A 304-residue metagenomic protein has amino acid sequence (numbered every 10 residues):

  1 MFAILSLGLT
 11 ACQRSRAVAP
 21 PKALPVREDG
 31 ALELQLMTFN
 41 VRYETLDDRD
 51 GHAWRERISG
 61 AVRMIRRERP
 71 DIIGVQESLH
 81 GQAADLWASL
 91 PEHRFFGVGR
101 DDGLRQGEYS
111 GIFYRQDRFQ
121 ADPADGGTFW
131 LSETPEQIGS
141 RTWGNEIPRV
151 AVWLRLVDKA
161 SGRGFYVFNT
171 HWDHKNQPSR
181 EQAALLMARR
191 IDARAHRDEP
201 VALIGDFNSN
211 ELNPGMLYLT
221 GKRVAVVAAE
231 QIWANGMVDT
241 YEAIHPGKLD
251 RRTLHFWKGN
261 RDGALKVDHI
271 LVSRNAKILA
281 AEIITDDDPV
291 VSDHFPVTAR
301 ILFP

Functional and structural regions predicted by a protein language model:
I4, G8-S89, D102-E108, P304: N-terminal, active-site-proximal structural segment of metallo-dependent hydrolase catalytic domains
A19-E28, I72, Q76-F168, W172: Structured beta-strand-rich core segments of catalytic domains in phosphoester-bond hydrolases
L34-V41, A61-L86, F113, L154 (+5 more regions): Active-site beta-strand/loop signature of hydrolases that rely on acidic residues for catalysis
T38-S59, F129-I147, D173-N176: Acidic/histidine-rich helix-loop elements that form or flank divalent-metal/phosphate-binding sites at the catalytic
Y43-G51, V75, D122, Q177 (+1 more regions): Short, solvent-exposed loop/turn elements at domain surfaces
G51-A53, P178-D192, N260: Alpha-helical scaffold elements lining the catalytic groove of polysaccharide deacetylases
F96-D117, S132-E136, G144-P148, D198 (+1 more regions): Active site of divalent-metal-dependent phosphoester/diester hydrolases
S179-Q182, A281-R300: C-terminal/domain-terminus segments
